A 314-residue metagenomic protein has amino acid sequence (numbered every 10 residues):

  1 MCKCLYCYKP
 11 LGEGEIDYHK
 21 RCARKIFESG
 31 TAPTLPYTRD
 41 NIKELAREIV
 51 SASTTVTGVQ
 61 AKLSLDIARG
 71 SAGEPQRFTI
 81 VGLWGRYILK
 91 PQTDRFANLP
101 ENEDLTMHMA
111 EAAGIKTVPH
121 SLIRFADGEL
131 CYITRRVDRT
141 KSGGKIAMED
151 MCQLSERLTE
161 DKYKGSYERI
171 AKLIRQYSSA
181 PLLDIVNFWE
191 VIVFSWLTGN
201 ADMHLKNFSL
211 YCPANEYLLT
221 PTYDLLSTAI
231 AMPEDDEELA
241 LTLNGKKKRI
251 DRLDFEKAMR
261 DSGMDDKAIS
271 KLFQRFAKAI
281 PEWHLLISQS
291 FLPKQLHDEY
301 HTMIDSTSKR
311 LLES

Functional and structural regions predicted by a protein language model:
M1-K43, R47-V50, Q176, Y217 (+2 more regions): Regulatory N- and C-terminal appendages and interdomain linkers associated with kinase/kinase-like NTP transferase
I42-K162, Y211, K267: Conserved ATP-binding subdomain of kinase catalytic cores across diverse folds
L65, A110, M151, D202 (+3 more regions): A residue-level signal for conserved active-site and pocket-lining positions in enzyme catalytic cores
L65, S227, A231-R249: Active-site activation/catalytic loop segments of kinase-like enzymes and analogous catalytic loops in related
R95-A112, D161, S166-I230: Conserved kinase catalytic-core segment
A126-D127, C131-L197, L241-G245, K257 (+1 more regions): ATP-dependent phospho-/nucleotidyl transfer catalytic cores
K145-I146, C152, L226-E234, G263-D265 (+2 more regions): C-terminal regulatory or interaction extensions
N244-D305: Mobile late-domain/C-terminal helix-loop "cap" segments that border catalytic sites or the cytosolic face
